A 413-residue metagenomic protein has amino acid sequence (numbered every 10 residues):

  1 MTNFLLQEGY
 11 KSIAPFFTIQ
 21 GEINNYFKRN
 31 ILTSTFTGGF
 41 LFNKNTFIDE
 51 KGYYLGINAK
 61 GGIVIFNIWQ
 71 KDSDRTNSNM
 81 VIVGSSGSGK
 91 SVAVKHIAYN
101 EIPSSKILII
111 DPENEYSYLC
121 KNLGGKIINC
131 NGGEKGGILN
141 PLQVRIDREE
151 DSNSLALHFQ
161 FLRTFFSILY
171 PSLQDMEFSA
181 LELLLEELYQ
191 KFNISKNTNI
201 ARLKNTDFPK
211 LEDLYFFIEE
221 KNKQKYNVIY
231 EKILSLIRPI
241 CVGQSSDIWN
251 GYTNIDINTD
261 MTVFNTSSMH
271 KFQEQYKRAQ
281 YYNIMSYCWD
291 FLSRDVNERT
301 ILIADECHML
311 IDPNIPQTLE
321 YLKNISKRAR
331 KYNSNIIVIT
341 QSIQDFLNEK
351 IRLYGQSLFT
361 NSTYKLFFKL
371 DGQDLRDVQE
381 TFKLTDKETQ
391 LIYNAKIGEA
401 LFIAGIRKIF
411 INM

Functional and structural regions predicted by a protein language model:
M1-F27, V64-V94, A98-Y99, K106 (+9 more regions): Accessory regions of macromolecular translocation/handling assemblies
Q7-V64, Q70, N114-G125, N129-S334 (+3 more regions): P-loop NTPase motor domains
N79, I107-I109, I127-N129, M261-V263 (+1 more regions): Conserved beta-strand scaffold positions in the cores of enzyme catalytic domains, especially in NTP/NDP-utilizing
N100-L108, L123-K126: Post-Walker A helix-loop "phosphate-sensing" segment adjacent to the P-loop in P-loop NTPases
P112, N324, K331-S334, I339-N348 (+2 more regions): Conserved H-loop
G125-I128, R352-F367: A short helix-turn-beta junction within AAA+ P-loop NTPase domains corresponding to the substrate/partner-engaging
K135-Q143, T363, Q373-E380: Conserved AAA+ ATPase core "coupling" helix
T385-M413: Conserved P-loop NTPase
